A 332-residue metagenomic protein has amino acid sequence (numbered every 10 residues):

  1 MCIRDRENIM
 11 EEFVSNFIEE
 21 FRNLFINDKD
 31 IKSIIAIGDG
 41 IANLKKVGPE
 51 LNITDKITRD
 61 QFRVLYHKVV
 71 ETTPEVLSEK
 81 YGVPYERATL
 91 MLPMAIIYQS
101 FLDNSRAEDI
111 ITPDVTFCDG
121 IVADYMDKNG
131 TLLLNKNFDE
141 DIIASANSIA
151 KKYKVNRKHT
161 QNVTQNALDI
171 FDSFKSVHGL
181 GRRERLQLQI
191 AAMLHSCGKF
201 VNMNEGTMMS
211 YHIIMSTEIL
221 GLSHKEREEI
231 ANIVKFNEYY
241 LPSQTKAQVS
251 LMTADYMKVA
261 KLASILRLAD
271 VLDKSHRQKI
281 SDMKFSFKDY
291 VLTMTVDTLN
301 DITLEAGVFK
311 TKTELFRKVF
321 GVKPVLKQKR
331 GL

Functional and structural regions predicted by a protein language model:
R4-R267, D273, K288-Y290, M294 (+1 more regions): Helical "lid/coupling" subdomains associated with nucleotide-phosphate turnover
E108, F320-L332: A short amphipathic beta-strand at an alpha->beta junction
L272-P324: Low-complexity, glycine/alanine/valine/leucine- and proline-rich hydrophobic stretches
